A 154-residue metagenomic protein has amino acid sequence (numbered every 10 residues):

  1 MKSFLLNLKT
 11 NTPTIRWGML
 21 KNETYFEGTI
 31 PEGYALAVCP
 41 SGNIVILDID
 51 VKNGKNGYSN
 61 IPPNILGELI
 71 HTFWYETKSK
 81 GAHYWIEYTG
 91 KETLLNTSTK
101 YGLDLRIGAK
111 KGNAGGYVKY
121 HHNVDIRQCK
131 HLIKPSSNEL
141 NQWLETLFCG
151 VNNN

Functional and structural regions predicted by a protein language model:
M1-N154: Conserved phosphate/metal-binding and DNA-contacting active-site motifs used in DNA phosphodiester-bond processing
